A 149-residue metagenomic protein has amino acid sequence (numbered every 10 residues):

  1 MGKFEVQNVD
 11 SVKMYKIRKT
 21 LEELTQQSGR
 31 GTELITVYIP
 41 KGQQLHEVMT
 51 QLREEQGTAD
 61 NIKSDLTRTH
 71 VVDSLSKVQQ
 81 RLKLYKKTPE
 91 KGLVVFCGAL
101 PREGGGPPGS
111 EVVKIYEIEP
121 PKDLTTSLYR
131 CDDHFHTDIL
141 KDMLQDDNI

Functional and structural regions predicted by a protein language model:
M1-D146: Non-catalytic, solvent-exposed interaction/assembly segments
